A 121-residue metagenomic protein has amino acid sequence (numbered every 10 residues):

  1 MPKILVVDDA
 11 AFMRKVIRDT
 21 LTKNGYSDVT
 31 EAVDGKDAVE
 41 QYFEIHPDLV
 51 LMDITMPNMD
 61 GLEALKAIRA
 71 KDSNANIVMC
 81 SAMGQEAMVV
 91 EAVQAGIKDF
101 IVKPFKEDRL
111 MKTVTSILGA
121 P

Functional and structural regions predicted by a protein language model:
P2-F12, I17-L21, V50: Conserved acidic segment of CheY-like receiver
R18, E63, G84-D99: Alpha4 helix (beta4-alpha4-beta5 surface) of REC/receiver domains from two-component response regulators
Y26-V33, Q41: Short hydrophobic/Thr-rich beta-strand motif most characteristic of the beta2 strand and flanking loop of CheY-like
D34-D37, D60-E63: Acidic catalytic/metal-coordinating carboxylates
I45-L51: Active-site beta3 strand of CheY-like receiver
M56: Receiver (REC) domain active-site loop signature in two-component systems and cognate sites in sensor histidine kinases
A87, F105-V114: C-terminal output helix
